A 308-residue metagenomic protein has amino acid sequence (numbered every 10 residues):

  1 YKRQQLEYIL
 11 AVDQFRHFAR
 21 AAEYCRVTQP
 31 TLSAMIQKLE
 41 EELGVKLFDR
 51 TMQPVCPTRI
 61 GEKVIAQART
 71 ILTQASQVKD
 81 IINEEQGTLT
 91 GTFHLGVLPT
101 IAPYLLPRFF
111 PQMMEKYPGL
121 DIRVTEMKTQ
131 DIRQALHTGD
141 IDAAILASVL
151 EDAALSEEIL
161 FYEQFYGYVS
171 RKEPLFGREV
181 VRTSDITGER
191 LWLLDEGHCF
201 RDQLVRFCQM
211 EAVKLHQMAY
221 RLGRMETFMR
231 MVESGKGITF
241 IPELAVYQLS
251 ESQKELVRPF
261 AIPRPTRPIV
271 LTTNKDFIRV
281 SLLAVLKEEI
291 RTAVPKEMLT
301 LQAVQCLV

Functional and structural regions predicted by a protein language model:
Y1: Conserved small/polar residues in nucleotide/adenosyl-binding loops
L10-T28, M52: Short helix-boundary/capping micro-motifs
E40-R59: A short LG(V/I)-centered, amphipathic sequence patch enriched for acidic residue(s) preceding the LG motif
T90-A153, K214, R221-L222: Central regulatory/effector-binding core of bacterial HTH transcription factors
L105, L256-L299: A late-sequence structural motif
K128-I141, L146-A147, G197-L256: Hydrophobic hinge/microswitch elements
D152-I159, E163-Q164, R178, D185 (+1 more regions): Beta-alpha-beta core module
F176, R190-E211, R279-K287, A293-V304: Secondary-structure junction motif
